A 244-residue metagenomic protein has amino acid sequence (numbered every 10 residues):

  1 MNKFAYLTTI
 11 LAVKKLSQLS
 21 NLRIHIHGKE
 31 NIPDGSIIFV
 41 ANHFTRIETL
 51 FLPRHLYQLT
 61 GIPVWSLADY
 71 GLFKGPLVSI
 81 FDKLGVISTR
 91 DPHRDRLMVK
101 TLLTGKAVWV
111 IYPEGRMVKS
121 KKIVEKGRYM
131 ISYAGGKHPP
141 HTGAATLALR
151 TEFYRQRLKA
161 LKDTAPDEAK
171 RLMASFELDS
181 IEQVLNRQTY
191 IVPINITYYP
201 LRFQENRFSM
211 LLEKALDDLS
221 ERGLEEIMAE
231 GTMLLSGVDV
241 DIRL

Functional and structural regions predicted by a protein language model:
N2-K3, L7-L244: Soluble catalytic domains of membrane acyltransferases
